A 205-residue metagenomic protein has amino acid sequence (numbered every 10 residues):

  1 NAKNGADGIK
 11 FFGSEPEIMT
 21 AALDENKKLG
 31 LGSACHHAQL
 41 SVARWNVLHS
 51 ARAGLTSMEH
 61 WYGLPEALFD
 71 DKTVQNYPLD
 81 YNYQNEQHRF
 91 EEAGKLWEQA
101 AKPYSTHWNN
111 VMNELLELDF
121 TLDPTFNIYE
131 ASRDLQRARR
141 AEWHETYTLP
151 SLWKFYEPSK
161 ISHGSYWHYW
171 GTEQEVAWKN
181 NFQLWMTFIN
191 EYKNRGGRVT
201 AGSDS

Functional and structural regions predicted by a protein language model:
N1, D7, L64-S205: Active-site neighborhoods of metal-dependent hydrolases
A6-K95, Q99-T106: Active-site loop-helix segments enriched in His/Asp/Glu that coordinate and activate a nucleophilic water at divalent
